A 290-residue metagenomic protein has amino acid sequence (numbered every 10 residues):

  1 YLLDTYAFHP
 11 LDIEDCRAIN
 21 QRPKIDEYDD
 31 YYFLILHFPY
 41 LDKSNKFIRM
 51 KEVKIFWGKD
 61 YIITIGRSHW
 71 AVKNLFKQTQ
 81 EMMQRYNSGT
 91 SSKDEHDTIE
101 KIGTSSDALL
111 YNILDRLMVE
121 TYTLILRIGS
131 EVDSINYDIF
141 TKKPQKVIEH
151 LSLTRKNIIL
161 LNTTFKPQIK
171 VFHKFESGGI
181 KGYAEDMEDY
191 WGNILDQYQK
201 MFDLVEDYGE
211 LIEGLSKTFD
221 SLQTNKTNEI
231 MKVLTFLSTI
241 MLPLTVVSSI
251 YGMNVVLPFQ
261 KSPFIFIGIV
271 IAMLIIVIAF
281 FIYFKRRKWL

Functional and structural regions predicted by a protein language model:
Y1-A184, Y190-N193, Q197-F202, F259 (+1 more regions): Peripheral, non-transmembrane regulatory/ligand-interaction domains of membrane transport proteins
D196-L290: Hydrophobic alpha-helical transmembrane segments and their immediately adjacent juxtamembrane loops
